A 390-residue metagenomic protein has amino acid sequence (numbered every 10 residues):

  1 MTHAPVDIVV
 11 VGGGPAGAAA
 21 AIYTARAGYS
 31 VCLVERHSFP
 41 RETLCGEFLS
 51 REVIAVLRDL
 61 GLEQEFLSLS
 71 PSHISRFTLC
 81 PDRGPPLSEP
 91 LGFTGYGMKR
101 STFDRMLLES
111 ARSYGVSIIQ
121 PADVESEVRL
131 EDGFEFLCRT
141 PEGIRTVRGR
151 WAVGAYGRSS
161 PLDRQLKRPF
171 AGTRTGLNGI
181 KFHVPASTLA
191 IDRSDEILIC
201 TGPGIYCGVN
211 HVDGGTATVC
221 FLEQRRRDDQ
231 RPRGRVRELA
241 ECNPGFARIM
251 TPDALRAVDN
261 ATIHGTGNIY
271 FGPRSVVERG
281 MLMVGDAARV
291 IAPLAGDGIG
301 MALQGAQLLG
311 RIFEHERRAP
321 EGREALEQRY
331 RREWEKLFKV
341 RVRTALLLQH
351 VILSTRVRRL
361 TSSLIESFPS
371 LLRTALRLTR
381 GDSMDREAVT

Functional and structural regions predicted by a protein language model:
T2-A16: Beta1/beta-strand and adjacent pyrophosphate-binding region of the FAD-binding site in flavoprotein oxidoreductases
A16, F39, S159: Conserved Rossmann-like nucleotide-cofactor binding loop
A25-C45: Glycine-rich FAD pyrophosphate-binding loop
S38-R58: Conserved N-terminal glycine-rich FAD pyrophosphate-binding loop of Rossmann-like flavoproteins
I54, R58-M106: A conserved beta-strand/loop capping segment in the N-terminal third of enzymes that catalyze redox or closely related
L69, R227-F313: FAD/FMN-dependent oxidoreductases across multiple families
S110-I249: Predominantly flavin-linked oxidoreductase catalytic cores and closely associated redox partners
R311-T390: C-terminal helical "tail/cap" subdomain of flavin- and related membrane-associated enzymes
